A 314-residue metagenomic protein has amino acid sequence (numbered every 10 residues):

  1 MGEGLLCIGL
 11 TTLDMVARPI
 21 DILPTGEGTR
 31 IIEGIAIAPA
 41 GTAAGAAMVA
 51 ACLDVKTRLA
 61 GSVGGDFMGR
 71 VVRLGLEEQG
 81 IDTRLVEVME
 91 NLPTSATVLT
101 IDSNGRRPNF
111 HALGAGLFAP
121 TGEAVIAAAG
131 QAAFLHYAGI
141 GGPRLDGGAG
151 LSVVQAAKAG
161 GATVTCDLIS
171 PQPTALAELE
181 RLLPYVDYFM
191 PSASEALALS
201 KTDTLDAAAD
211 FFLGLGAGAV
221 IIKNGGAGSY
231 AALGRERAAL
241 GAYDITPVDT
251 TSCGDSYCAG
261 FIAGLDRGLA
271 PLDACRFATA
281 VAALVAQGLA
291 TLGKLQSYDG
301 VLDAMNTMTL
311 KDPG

Functional and structural regions predicted by a protein language model:
M1-L5, M15, I31, A156 (+2 more regions): Conserved phosphate-binding/catalytic region of the ribokinase-like
M1-S62, F67-E78, P247-V248, G314: Glycine-rich phosphate/adenosyl-contacting loop at the front of the ribokinase-like
L5, K56-T57, T83, V164 (+1 more regions): Hydrophobic anchor at the start of a short beta-strand that flanks the dinucleotide cofactor-binding loop
A51, E77, K158-A159, L213: Anion (oxyanion) recognition and catalysis
G75-L92: A glycine-rich helix N-cap at a beta->alpha junction
V88, L99-R144, G148: Conserved phosphate-binding/catalytic loop of the ribokinase/pfkB sugar-kinase fold
A124, A196-L197, V301: A generic structural signal for short hydrophobic patches within well-formed alpha-helices
F134-D210, A227-S229: Conserved beta-alpha-beta core of the PfkB/ribokinase-like small-molecule kinase fold
